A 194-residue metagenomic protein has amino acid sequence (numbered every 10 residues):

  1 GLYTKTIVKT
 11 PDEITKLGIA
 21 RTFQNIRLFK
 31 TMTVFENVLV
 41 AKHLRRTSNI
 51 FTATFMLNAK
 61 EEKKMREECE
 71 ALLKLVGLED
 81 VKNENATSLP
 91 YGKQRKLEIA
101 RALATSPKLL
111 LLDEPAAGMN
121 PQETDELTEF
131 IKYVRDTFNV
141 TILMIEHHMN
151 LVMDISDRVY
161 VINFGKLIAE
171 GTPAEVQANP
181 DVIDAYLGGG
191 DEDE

Functional and structural regions predicted by a protein language model:
G1-E194: Glycine-rich phosphate-binding loops of nucleotide-dependent enzymes
